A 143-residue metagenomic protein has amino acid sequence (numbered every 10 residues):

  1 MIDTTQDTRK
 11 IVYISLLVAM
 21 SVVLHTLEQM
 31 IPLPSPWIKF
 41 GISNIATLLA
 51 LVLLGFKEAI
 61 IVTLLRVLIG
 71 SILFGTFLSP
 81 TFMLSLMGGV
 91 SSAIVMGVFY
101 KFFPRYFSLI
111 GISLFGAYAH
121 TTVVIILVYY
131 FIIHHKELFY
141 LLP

Functional and structural regions predicted by a protein language model:
M1-P143: Loop-helix junctions at membrane interfaces
